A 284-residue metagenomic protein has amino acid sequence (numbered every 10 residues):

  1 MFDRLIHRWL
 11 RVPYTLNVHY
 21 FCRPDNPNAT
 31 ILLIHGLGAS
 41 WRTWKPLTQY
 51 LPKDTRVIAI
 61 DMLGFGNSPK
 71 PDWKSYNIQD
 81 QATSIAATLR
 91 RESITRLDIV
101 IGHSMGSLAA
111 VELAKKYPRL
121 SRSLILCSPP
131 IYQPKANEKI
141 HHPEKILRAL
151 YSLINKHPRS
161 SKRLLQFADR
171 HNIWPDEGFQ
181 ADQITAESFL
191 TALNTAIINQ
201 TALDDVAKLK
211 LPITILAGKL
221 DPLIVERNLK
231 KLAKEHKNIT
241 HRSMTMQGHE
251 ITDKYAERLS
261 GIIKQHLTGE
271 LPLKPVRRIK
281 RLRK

Functional and structural regions predicted by a protein language model:
M1-I31, P52-T55, I94, I131 (+4 more regions): Alpha/beta-hydrolase fold catalytic core
F21-N67: Conserved HGGG/HGGXW glycine-rich cap/lid loop of the alpha/beta-hydrolase fold
A59-I101, G261: Active-site loop/oxyanion-hole signature of alpha/beta-hydrolase fold enzymes
V111, K115, S121-L153: Flexible "cap/lid" loop of the alpha/beta hydrolase fold
L126, K135-N137, S152-K208: Conserved alpha/beta-hydrolase catalytic His-Asp/Glu region
L209, I215-A217: Short beta-strand/loop motif that positions the catalytic acidic residue of the alpha/beta-hydrolase fold
L220-I224, H249: Acidic catalytic loop of the alpha/beta-hydrolase fold
Q247-R258: Catalytic histidine-centered segment of alpha/beta-hydrolase-like enzymes
